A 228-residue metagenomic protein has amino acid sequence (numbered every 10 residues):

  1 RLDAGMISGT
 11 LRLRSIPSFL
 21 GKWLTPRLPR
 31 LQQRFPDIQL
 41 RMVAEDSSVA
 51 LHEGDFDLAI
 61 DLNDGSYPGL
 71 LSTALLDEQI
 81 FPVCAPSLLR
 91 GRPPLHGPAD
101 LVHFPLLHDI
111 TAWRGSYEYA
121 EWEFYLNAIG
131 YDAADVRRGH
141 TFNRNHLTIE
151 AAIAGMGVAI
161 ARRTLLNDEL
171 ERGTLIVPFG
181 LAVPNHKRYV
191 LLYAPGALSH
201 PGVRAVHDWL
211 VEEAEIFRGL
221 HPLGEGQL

Functional and structural regions predicted by a protein language model:
R1-G5, F217-L220: Alpha-helical linker/hinge and terminal dimerization helices associated with HTH transcriptional regulators
M6-L71, L223-L228: Central regulatory/effector-binding core of bacterial HTH transcription factors
R12-R14, A59, L107, A159 (+1 more regions): Short, well-ordered beta-strand segments
P17-S18, P86-S87, H146, T164-L165: Alpha-helix/helix-capping structural signal
Q33, D37, R163-R172, L181-L228: C-terminal effector-binding regulatory domain of bacterial HTH transcription factors
V43-Y119, E123-F142: Acidic, Gly/Pro-rich loop/turn segments at junctions of secondary structure
T73, A99, I149-E150, R204: Alpha-helical segments flanking ligand/cofactor-binding loops in enzyme cores
Y131-P178, P184, S199: Hydrophobic hinge/microswitch elements
